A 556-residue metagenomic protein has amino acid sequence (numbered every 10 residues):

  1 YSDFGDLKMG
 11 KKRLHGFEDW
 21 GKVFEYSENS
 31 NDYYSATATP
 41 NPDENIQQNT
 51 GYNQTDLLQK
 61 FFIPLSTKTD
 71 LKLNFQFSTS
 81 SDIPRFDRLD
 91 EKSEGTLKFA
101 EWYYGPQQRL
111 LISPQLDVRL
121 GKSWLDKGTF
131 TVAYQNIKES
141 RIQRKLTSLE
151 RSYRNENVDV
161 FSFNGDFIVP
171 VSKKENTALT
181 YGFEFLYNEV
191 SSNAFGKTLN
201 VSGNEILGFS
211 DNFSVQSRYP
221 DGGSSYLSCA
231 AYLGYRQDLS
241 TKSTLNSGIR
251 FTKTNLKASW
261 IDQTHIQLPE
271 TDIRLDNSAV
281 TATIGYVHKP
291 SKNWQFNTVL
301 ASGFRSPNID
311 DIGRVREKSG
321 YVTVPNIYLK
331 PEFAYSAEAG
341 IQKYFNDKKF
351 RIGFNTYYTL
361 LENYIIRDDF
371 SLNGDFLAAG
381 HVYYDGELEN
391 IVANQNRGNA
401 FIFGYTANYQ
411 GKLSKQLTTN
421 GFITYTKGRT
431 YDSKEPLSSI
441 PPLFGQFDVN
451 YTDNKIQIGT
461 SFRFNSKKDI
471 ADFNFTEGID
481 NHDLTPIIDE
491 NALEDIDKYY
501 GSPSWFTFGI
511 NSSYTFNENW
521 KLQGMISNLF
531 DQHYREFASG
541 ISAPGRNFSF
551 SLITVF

Functional and structural regions predicted by a protein language model:
Y1-D3, K12-D82, Q108-L110, K173 (+1 more regions): Transmembrane beta-barrel wall of Gram-negative outer-membrane proteins
Y1-F4, F77-S81, Y134-K138, F185-S191 (+12 more regions): Transmembrane beta-strands of outer-membrane beta-barrel pores
F4-G5, M9-K12, L360-N363, R367 (+4 more regions): C-terminal beta-signal and adjacent terminal beta-strands/loops of Gram-negative outer-membrane beta-barrel proteins
P42-Q47, T96-Y104, Q115-D117, L146-N155 (+11 more regions): Extracellular loop and loop/strand-boundary signature of outer-membrane beta-barrel proteins
P64-S78, Q107-Q263, S278-A279, T283 (+8 more regions): Face-selective signature of the C-terminal outer-membrane beta-barrel domain
S81, N136-S140, K253-T264, R274 (+4 more regions): Surface-exposed extracellular loop regions of Gram-negative outer-membrane beta-barrel proteins, predominantly
F99-Q115, R119-G121, P220-S224, T271-T281 (+7 more regions): Outer-membrane beta-barrel signature, preferentially recognizing the C-terminal barrel domain of Gram-negative
T241, K253-T254, Y357-L360, N373-N474 (+2 more regions): Gram-negative outer-membrane beta-barrel transporters
